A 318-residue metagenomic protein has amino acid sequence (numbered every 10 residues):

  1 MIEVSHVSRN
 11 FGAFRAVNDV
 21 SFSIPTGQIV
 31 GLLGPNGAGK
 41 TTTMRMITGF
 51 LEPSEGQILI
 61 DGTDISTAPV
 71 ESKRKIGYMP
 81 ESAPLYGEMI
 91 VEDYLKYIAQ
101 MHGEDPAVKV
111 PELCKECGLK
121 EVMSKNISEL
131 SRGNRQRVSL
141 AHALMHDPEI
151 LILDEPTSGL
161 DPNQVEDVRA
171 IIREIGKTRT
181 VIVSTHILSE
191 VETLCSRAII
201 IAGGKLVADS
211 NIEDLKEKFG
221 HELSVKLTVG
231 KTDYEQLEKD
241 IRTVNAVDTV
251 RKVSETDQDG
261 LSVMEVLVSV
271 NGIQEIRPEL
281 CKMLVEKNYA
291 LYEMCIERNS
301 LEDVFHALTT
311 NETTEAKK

Functional and structural regions predicted by a protein language model:
I2-V4, R9-A202, L206-A208: ABC transporter nucleotide-binding domains
R9, G34, T249-E255, I296: Hydrophobic/anchoring residues in structured secondary elements
K73, C114, R169, K216 (+2 more regions): Conserved protein kinase catalytic domain
C114, E129, T256-D257, N299: Positions that flank functional sites
A170-V183, I187-S269: ABC transporter nucleotide-binding domain
S269-K318: C-terminal coupling/interaction segments
